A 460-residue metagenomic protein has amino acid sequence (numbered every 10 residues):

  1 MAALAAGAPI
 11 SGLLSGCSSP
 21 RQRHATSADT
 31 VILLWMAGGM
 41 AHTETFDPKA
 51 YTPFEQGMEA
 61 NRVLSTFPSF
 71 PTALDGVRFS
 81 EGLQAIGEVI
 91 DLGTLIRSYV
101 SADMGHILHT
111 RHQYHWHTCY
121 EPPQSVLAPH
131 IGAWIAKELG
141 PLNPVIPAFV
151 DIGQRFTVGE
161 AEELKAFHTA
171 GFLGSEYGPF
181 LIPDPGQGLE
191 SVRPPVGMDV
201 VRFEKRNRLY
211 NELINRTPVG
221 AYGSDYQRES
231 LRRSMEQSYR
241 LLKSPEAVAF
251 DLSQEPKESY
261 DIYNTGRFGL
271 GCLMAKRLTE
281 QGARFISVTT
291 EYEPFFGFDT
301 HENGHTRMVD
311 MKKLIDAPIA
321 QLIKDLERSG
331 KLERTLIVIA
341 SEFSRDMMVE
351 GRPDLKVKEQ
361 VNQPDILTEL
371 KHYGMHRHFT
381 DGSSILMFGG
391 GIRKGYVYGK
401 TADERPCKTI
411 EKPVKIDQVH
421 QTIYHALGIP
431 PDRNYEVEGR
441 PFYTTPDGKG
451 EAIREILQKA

Functional and structural regions predicted by a protein language model:
M1-A460: Ligand-binding pockets and gating/stacking loops
